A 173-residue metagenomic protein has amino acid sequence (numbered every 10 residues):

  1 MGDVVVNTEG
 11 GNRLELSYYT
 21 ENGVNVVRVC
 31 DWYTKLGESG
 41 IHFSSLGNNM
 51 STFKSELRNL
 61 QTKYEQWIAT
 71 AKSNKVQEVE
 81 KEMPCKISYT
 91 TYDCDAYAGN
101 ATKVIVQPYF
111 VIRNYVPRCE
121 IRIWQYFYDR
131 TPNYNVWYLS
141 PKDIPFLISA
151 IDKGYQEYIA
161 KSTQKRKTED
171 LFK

Functional and structural regions predicted by a protein language model:
M1-K173: Positively charged, low-complexity terminal tracts and the immediately adjacent first secondary-structure elements
